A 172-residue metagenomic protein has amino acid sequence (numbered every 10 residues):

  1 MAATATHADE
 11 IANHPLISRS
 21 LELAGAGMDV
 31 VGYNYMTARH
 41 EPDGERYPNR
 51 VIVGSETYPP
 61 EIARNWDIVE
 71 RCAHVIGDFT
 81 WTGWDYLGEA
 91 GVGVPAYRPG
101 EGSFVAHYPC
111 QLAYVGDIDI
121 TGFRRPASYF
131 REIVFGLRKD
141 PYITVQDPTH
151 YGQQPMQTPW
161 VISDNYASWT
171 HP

Functional and structural regions predicted by a protein language model:
M1-P172: Substrate-binding clefts and catalytic carboxylate motifs of secreted carbohydrate-active enzymes
